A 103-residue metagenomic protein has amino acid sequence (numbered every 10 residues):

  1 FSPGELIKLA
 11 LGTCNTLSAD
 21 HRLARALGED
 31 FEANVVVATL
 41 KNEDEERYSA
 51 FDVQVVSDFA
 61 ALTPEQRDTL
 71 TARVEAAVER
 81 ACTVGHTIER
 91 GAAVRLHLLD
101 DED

Functional and structural regions predicted by a protein language model:
F1-A10, L17-D103: Extended beta-strand/beta-hairpin segments
